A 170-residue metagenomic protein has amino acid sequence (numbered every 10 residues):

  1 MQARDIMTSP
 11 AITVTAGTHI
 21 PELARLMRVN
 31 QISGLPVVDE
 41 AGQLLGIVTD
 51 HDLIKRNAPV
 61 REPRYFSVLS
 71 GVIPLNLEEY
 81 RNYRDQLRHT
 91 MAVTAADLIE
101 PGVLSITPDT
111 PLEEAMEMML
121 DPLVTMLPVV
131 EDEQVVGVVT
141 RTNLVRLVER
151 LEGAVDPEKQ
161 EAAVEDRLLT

Functional and structural regions predicted by a protein language model:
M1-I32, V37-E40, L44-L45, S70-M118 (+3 more regions): Bateman/CBS regulatory modules and CBS-like beta-alpha motifs in cytosolic regions of diverse proteins
R4, R25-R28, K55-R56, R141 (+1 more regions): Basic side chains
G46-T49, G137-V145: Short hydrophobic beta-strand motif reused across regulatory alpha/beta modules
T49-R56, V60, N82-R84: N-terminal short leaders/motifs
I54-L69, L144-Q160: A short, polar/charged loop-to-alpha-helix boundary motif
P122-T125: Structured functional modules or segments
